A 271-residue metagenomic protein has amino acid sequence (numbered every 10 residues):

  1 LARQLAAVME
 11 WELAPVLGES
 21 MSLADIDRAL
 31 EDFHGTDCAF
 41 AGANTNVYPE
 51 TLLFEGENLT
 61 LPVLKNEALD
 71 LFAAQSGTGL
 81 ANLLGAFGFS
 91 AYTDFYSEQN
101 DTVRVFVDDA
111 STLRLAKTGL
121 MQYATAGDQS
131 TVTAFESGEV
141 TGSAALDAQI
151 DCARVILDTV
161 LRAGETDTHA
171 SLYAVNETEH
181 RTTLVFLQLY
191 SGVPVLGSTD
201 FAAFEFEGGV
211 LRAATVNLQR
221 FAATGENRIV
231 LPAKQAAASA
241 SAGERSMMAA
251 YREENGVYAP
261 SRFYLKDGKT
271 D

Functional and structural regions predicted by a protein language model:
L1-A145, V155-I156: Preferential activation on post-signal-peptide N-terminal prodomains/segments of secreted or lumenal proteins
E19-S22, G192, P232: Helix N-terminus capping/helix-initiation residues
E67-G88, G138-E179, A223-S261: Short, non-transmembrane alpha-helical segments in secretory-pathway proteins
T78-T125, G164-V210, A214-Q219, A249-D271: Exposed beta-strand-loop-beta-strand "reactive/processing" segments of non-cytosolic proteins
